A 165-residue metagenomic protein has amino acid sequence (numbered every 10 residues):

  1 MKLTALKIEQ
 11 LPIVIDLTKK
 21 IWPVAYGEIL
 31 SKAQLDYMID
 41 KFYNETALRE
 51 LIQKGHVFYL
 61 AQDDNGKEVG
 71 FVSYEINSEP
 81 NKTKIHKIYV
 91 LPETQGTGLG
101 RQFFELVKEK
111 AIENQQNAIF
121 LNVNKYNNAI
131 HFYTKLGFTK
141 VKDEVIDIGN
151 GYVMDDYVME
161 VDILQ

Functional and structural regions predicted by a protein language model:
M1-L3: Extreme N-terminal starter segment of soluble prokaryotic enzymes
A5-L11, I15-E93, F104-L106, K110 (+3 more regions): Acetyl-CoA-dependent GNAT
M38-I39, G98, F120: Residue-level marker of alpha-helix boundaries and capping positions
L91-E93, T97, K125: Active-site acidic-Proline motif in GNAT/NAT acetyltransferases
T97, N114-N117: Short coil/turn segments at alpha/beta junctions that flank glycine-rich nucleotide-binding fingerprints
R101: Residues forming the Rossmann-fold NAD(P)(H) cofactor-binding site
N117-I130, T134-L136, E144-Q165: C-terminal "cap" of GNAT-fold acetyltransferases
